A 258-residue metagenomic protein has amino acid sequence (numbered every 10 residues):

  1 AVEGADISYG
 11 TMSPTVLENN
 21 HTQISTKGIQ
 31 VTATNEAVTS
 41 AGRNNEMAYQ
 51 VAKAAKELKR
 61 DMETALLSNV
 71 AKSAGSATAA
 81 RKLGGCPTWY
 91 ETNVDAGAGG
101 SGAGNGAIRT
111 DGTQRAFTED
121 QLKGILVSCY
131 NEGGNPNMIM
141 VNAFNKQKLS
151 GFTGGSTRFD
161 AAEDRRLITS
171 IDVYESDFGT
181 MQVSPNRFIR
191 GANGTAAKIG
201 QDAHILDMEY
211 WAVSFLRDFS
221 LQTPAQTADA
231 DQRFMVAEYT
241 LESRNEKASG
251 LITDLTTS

Functional and structural regions predicted by a protein language model:
A1-S258: Flexible, glycine/threonine- and acidic-rich loop/arm segments that mediate assembly and lattice contacts in viral
